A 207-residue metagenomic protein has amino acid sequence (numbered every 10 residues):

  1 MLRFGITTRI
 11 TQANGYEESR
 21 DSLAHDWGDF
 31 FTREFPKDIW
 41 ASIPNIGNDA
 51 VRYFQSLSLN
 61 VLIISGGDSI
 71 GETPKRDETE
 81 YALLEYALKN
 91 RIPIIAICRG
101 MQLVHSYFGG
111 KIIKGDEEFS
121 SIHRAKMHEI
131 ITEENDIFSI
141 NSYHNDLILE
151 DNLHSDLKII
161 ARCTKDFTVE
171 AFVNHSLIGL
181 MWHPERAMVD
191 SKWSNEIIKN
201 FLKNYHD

Functional and structural regions predicted by a protein language model:
M1-R99, S106-Y107, I113, E118-K126 (+4 more regions): N-terminal beta1-alpha1 cap of cysteine-dependent amidohydrolase-like domains
Q102, G110, D146, I178: Glycine-centered loop/turn positions within well-structured domains that cap or flank conserved ligand/cofactor-binding
S139-I140, I178-H183: Active-site-proximal beta-strand elements of phosphoester/diester hydrolases
Y143, L153-S155, H175-S176: Short, proline-enriched alpha-helix->beta-strand connector loops that line the catalytic pocket of alpha/beta-hydrolase
Y143-E150, V169: The feature captures the conserved acid-bearing segment of alpha/beta-hydrolase catalytic domains
D166-N174, I178: Short, surface-exposed beta-strand/loop micro-motifs that present aromatic residues
